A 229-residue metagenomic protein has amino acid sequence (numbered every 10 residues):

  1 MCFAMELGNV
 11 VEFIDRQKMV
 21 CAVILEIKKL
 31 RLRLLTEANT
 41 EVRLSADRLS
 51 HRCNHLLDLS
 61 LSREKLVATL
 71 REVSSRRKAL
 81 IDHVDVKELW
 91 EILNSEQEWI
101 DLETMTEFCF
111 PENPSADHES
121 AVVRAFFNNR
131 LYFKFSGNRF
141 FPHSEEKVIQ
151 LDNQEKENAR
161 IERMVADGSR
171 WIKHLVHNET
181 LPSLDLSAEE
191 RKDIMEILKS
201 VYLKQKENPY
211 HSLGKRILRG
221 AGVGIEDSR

Functional and structural regions predicted by a protein language model:
C2-R229: Charge-lined substrate channels and their catalytic hotspots, especially those that engage the 3′ end of RNA
